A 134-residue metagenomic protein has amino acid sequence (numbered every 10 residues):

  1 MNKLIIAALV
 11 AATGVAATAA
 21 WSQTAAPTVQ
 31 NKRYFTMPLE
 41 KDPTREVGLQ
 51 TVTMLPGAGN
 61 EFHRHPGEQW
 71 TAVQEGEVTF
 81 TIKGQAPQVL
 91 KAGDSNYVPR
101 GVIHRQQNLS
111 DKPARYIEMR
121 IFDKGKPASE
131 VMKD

Functional and structural regions predicted by a protein language model:
A7-A16: Bacterial N-terminal signal peptides
A17-S22: N-terminal signal peptide c-region/cleavage motif recognized by signal peptidases
T24-E40, R45-V47, Q107-D134: Double-stranded beta-helix
Y34-F62, T71: Mature N-terminal segment immediately following signal peptide/propeptide cleavage in secreted/periplasmic
M54-P56, G84-G101: Short acidic-glycine-tyrosine-enriched beta hairpin
G59-N60, E77-T81, S95: Short beta-strand segments in beta-sandwich/barrel cores
F62, F80-T81, H104-S110: Short beta-strand His + acidic residue motifs that chelate non-heme Fe in jelly-roll/DSBH and cupin folds
H65-G84: Glycine- and acidic-residue-biased ligand/ion/polar-headgroup-sensing regions
